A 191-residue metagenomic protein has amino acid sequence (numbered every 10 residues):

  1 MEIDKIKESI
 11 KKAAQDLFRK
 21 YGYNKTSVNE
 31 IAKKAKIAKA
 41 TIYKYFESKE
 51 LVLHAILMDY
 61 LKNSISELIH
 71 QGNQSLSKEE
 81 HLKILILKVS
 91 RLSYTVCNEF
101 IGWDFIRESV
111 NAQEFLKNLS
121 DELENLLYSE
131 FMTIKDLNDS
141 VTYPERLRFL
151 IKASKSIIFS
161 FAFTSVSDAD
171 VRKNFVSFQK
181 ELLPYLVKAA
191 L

Functional and structural regions predicted by a protein language model:
M1-Y21, K25-I37, L51: Basic, helix-initiating cap at the start of DNA-binding domains
K33, E47-S48, M58: Residue-level detection of the helix-turn-helix DNA-binding "recognition helix"
K36-F46: Short hydrophobic/aromatic patch on the recognition helix
S48-H54, S64: Short amphipathic alpha-helical segment with a characteristic S/N-K-E followed by hydrophobic residues
A55, I69-T95, Y143, L147-L150: Hydrophobic alpha-helical connector segments
I65-S66, V110-L137, P144-F149: Amphipathic alpha-helical packing segments from all-alpha helical-bundle domains
S90-E114, F159-T164: Amphipathic alpha-helical segments used for helix-helix packing
K135-L182: Hydrophobic/aromatic-rich alpha-helical bundle segments in the mid-to-C-terminal region
